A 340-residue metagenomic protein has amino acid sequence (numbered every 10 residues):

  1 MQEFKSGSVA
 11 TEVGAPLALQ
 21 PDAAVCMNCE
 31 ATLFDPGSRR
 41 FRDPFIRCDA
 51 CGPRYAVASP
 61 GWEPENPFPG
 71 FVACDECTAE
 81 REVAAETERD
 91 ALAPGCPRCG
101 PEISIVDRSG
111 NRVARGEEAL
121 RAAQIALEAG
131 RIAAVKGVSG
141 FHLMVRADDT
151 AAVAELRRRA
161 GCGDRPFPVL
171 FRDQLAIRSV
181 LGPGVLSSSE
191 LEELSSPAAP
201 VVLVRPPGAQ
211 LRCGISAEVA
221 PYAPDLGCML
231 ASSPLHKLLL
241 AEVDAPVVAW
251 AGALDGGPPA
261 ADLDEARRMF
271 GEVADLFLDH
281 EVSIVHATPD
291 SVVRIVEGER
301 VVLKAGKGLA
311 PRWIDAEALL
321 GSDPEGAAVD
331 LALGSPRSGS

Functional and structural regions predicted by a protein language model:
K5-S340: Active-site-adjacent structural elements in enzyme catalytic cores
